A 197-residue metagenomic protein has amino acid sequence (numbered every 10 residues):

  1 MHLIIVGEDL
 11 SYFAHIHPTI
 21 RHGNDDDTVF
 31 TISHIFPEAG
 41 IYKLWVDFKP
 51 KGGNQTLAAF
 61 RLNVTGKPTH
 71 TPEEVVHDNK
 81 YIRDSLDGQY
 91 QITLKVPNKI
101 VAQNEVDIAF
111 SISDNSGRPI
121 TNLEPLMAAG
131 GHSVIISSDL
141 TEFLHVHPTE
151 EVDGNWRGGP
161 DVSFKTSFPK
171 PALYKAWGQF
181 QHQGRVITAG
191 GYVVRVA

Functional and structural regions predicted by a protein language model:
M1-A197: N-terminal soluble domains immediately following signal/targeting peptides that reside in extracytoplasmic
